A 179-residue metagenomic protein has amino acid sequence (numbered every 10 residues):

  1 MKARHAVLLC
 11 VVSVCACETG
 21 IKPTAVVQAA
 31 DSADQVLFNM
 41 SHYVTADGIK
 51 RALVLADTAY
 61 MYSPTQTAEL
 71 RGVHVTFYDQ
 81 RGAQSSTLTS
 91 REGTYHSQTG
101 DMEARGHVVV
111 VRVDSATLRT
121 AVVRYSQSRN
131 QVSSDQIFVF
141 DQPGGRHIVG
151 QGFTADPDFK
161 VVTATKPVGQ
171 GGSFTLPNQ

Functional and structural regions predicted by a protein language model:
M1-Q179: Mature-chain termini and adjacent capping regions
